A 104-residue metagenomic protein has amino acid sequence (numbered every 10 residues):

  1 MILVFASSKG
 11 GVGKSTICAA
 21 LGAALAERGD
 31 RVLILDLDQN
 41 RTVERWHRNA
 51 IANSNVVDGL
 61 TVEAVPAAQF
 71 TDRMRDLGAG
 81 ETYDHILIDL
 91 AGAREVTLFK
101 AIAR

Functional and structural regions predicted by a protein language model:
M1-R104: P-loop NTP-binding core
